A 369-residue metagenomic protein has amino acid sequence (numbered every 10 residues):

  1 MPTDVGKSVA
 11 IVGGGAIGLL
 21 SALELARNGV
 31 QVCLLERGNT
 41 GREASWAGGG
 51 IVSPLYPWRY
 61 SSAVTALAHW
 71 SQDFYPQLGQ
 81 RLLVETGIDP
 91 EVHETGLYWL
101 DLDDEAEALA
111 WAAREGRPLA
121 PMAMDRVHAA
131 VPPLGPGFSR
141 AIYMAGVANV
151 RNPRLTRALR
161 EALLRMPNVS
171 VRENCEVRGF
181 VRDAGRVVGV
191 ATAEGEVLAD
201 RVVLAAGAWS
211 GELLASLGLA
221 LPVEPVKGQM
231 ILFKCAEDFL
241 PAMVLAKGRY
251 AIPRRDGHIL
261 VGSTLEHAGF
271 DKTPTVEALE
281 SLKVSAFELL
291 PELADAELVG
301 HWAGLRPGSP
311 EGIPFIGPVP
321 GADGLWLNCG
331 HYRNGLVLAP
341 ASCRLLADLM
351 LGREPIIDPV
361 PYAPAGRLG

Functional and structural regions predicted by a protein language model:
K7-C33: N-terminal Rossmann-like FAD-binding beta1-loop-alpha1 element of flavoenzymes
L20-N28, G50-V52, G87-H93, R186 (+2 more regions): Active-site substrate-recognition segment that forms the wall of the catalytic cavity or substrate channel
R27-A47: Glycine-rich FAD pyrophosphate-binding loop
I51-A130, S285-F287: Dinucleotide-binding Rossmann-like beta1-alpha1 core, especially the glycine-rich loop that anchors the ADP
A66-L67, W99-E105, Y143-E161, T273-E277 (+1 more regions): Short beta-strand to alpha-helix junction loop
I142-A193, D200: Helical element adjacent to the flavin cofactor pocket in flavoenzyme catalytic cores
L290-G369: C-terminal catalytic lobe of FAD-dependent flavoproteins
